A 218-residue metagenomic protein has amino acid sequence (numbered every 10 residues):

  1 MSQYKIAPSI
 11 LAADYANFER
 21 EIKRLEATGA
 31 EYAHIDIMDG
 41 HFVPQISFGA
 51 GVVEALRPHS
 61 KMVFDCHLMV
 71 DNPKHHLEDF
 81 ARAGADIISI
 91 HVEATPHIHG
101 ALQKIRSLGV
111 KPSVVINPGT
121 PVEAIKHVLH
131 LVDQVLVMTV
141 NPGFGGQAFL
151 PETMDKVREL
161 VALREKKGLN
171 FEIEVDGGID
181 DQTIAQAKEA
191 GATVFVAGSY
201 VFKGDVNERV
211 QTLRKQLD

Functional and structural regions predicted by a protein language model:
M1-S89, A94-H97, K104, P112 (+7 more regions): Conserved N-terminal beta1-alpha1 strand-loop-helix module at the mouth
S2, V110, L169-F171: A short helix-to-beta-strand connector/capping loop
K5, V115, L136-T139, E174 (+1 more regions): Conserved beta-strand segments that form the floor/walls of ligand-binding pockets within enzyme and binding domains
S60, L108, K167-L169: Helix C-cap/helix->beta junction micro-motif
E93-T95, N117-G119, V140-F144, S199-F202: Short, acidic/turn-prone active-site loops that include or flank metal/cofactor- and phosphate-binding residues
V110, V114-P118: Substrate-recognition element of Asp-dependent hydrolases with the DxDx(T/V) motif
N141, A148-V194, Y200: Active-site/ligand-binding-proximal alpha/beta "capping" segment
